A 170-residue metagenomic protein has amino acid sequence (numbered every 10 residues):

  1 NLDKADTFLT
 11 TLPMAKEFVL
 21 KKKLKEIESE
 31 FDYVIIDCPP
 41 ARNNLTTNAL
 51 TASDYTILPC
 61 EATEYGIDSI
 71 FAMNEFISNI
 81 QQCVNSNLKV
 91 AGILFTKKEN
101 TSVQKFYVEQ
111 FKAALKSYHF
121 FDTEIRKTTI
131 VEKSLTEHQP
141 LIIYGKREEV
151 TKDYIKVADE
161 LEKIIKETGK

Functional and structural regions predicted by a protein language model:
N1-R42: Cytosolic-facing regulatory segments adjacent to core modules
K4-A5, Y65, T128: Active-site loop signature of alpha/beta-hydrolase-fold enzymes
P13, G66-S69, V150: Short, conserved glycine- and acidic-residue-centered signature motifs in active-site or ligand-binding loops
V19, A72, D153-K156: Charged catalytic carboxylate motif
K25-T123: Conserved catalytic-core segment of NTP-binding enzymes
Q82-K170: C-terminal lobe/tail of nucleotide-utilizing enzymes
